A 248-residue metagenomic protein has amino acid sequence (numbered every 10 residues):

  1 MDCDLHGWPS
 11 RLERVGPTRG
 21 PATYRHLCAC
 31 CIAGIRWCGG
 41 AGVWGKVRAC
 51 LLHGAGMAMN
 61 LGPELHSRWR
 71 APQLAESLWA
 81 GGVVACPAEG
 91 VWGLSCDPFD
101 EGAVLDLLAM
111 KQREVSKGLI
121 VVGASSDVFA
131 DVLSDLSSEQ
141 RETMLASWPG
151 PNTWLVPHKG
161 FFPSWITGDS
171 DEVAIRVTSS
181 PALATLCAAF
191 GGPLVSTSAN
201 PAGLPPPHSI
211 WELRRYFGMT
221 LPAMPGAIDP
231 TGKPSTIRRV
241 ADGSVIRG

Functional and structural regions predicted by a protein language model:
D2-D4: Intrinsic low-complexity, disordered N-terminal segments enriched in polar/charged/small residues
G7, L27-A29: Short hydrophobic alpha-helical segments enriched in small aliphatic residues
E13, P17-T18, Y24, R36: Short linear segments in intrinsically disordered or otherwise low-structure-confidence regions
G20, C30, G39-V43: Intrinsic disorder/low-complexity segments enriched in small, polar and charged residues
V47-G248: Active-site-adjacent structural elements in enzyme catalytic cores
